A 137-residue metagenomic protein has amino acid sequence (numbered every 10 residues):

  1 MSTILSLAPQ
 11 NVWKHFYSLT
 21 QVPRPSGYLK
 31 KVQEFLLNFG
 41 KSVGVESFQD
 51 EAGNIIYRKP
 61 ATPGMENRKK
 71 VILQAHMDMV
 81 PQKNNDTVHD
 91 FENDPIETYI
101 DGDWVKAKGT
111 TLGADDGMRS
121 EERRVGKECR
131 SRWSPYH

Functional and structural regions predicted by a protein language model:
S2-G27: N-terminal capping segment at the start of a domain
W13, Y17, L37, S120-R124: Predominant activation on well-ordered alpha-helical scaffold segments within soluble catalytic domains
Y17-T20, G40, G44, P81: Structural signal for hydrophobic packing residues in well-ordered secondary-structure cores of soluble enzyme domains
P25-K69: A non-catalytic alpha/beta surface segment that caps or lines the substrate-entry region of metallo-dependent hydrolase
F48-A52, T98-D103, S134-Y136: Short, ordered beta-strand-loop transition motifs
M65-R124: Active-site metal-coordination/substrate-binding segment of hydrolases, especially metallo-dependent peptidases
G126-H137: Positively charged, low-complexity/disordered segments
